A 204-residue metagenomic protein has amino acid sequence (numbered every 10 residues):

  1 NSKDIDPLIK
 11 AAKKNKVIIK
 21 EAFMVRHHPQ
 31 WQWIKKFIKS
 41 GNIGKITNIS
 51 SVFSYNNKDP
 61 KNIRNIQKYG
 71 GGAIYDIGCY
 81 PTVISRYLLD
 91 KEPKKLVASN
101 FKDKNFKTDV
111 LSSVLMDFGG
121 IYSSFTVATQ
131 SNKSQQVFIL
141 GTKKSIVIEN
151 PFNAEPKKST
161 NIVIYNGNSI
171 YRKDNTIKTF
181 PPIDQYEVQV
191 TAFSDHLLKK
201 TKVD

Functional and structural regions predicted by a protein language model:
N1-R26, G41: Beta-strand-loop-alpha-helix segment that lines the small-molecule cofactor/substrate pocket of alpha/beta enzymes
I9, K13, K35-I38, R86 (+1 more regions): A structural alpha-helix within SAM-dependent methyltransferase catalytic domains
N15-I18, K45, G119-I121: Short, well-ordered coil/turn segments that N-cap beta-strands
V25-K104: Predominantly a Rossmann-like dinucleotide-binding segment in NAD(P)-dependent oxidoreductases
Y69-Y75, N175-D184: A short glycine-threonine-serine/GTX helix/turn-capping micro-motif
T82-P156, E187-K202: Contiguous beta-strand/loop segments that form the cofactor/metal-binding neighborhood of enzyme cores
V137, E155-Y171: Short polybasic amphipathic segments
D174-T179, H196-D204: Glycine- and charged-residue-rich phosphate/anionic-cofactor binding loop of Rossmann-like
